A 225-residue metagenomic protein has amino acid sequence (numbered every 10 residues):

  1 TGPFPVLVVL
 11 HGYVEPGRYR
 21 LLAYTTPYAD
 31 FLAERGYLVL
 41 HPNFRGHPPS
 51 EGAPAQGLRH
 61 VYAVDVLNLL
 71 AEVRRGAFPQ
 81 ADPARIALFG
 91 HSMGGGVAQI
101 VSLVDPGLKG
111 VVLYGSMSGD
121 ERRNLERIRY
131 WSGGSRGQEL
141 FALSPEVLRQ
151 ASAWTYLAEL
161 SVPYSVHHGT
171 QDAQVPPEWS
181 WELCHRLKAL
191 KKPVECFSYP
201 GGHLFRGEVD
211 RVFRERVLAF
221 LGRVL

Functional and structural regions predicted by a protein language model:
G2-F4, V9-E51, D120-E121: Short substrate-entry loop that stabilizes the transition state in hydrolases
R18-Y19, S116-Y156, V162: Mobile cap/lid helix-loop segments that gate and shape the active-site cleft of serine hydrolases
G57-A77: Alpha/beta-hydrolase active-site loop
A71, G95-P106: Short glycine-enriched nucleophile-adjacent loop and the immediately C-terminal alpha-helix near the catalytic center
P79-H91: Alpha/beta-hydrolase fold nucleophile elbow
L160, V166-H168, D172: Short beta-strand/loop motif that positions the catalytic acidic residue of the alpha/beta-hydrolase fold
A173-W179: Conserved alpha/beta-hydrolase "acid-adjacent" motif
W181, H185-L225: C-terminal catalytic histidine-bearing segment of alpha/beta-hydrolase fold enzymes
